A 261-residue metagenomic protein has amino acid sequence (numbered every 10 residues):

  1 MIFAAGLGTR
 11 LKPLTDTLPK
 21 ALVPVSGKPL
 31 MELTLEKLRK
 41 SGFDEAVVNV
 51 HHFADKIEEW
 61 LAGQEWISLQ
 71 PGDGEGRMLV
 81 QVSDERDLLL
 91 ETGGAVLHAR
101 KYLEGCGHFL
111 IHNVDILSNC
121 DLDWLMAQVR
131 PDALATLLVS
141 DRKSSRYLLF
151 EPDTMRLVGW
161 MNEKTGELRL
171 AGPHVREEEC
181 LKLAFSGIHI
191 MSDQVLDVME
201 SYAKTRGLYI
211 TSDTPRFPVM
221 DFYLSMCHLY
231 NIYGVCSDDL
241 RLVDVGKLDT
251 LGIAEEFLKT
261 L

Functional and structural regions predicted by a protein language model:
M1-S26, K37-S41, C236: Glycine-rich N-terminal loop/short-helix segment of MobA-like nucleotidyltransferase
I2, P24, K28-N113, W124 (+3 more regions): Conserved N-terminal catalytic core of the sugar/cofactor nucleotidyltransferase
L7, L18, F53, R86 (+2 more regions): A generic "binding-loop/recognition-motif" signal
A21, L79-Q81, N231-Y233: Conserved beta-strand segments of alpha/beta enzyme cores
V25, L149-P152, V245: Short beta-strand-to-turn element immediately C-terminal to the catalytic PLP-Schiff-base lysine in fold type I
S83-E85, L138, V235-D238: Conserved beta-strand termini and adjacent loop/short-helix elements that scaffold enzyme active sites in alpha/beta
L110, L117, D123-R130, R142-K143 (+1 more regions): Catalytic-core segments of class I nucleotidyltransferases/pyrophosphorylases that form NMP-activated intermediates
D132-D141, R146: A short, conserved acidic/glycine-rich loop-to-beta-strand motif that forms the donor nucleotide-sugar/metal
